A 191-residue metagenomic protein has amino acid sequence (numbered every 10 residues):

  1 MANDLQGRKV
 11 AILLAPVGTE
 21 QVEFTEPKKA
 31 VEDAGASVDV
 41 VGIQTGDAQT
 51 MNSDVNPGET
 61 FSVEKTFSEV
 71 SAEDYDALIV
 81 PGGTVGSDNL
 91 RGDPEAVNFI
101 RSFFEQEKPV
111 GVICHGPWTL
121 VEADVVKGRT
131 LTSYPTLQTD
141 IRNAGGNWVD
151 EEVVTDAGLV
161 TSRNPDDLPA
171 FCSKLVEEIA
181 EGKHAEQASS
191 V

Functional and structural regions predicted by a protein language model:
M1-Q106, V110, T119-T130, Q138-V191: Extended, subdomain-level signal for the structured scaffold at the beginning of enzyme domains
C114: Catalytic nucleophile serine of serine hydrolases, specifically the conserved "nucleophile elbow" pentapeptide
